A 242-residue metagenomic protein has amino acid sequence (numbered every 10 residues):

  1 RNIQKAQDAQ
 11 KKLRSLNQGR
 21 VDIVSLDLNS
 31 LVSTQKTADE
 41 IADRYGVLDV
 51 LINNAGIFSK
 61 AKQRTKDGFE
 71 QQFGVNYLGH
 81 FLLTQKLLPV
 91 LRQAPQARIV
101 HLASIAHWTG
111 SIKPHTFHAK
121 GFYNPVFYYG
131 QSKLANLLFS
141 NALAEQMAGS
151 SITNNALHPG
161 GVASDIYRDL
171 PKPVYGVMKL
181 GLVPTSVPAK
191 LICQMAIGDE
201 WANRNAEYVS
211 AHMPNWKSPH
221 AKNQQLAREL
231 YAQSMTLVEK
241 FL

Functional and structural regions predicted by a protein language model:
R1-A163, V238-L242: Rossmann-fold NAD(P)H-dependent dehydrogenase/reductase core
K5-D8, E229, Q233: A non-catalytic, amphipathic alpha-helix used as a structural packing/dimerization or gating element in enzyme scaffolds
T34, S132, A156, M178-K217 (+2 more regions): C-terminal helical subdomain
I52-G56, Y167, Y208-S210: Active-site-adjacent bridging/hinge elements
A61, K217-H220: A generic structural signal for short coil/turn motifs at secondary-structure boundaries
I112-F117, D169-P171, Y208-V209: Short, flexible, mixed-charge acidic loops at enzyme active sites
G121, P125, V174-V177, W216-K217: A short, mixed-charge helix-start or loop-turn motif at secondary-structure junctions
A163-M178: A glycine/serine/threonine-rich, flexible loop-to-helix segment that serves as the NAD(P) cofactor-binding "lid"
